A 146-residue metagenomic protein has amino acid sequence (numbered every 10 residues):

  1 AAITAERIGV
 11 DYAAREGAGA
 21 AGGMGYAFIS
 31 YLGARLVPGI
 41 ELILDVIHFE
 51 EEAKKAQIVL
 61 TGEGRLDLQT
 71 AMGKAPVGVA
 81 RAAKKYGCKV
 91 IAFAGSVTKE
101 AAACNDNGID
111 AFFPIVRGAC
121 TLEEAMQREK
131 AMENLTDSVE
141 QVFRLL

Functional and structural regions predicted by a protein language model:
A1-L146: N-terminal loops that bind phosphate or other acidic moieties and the adjacent beta-alpha structural core
